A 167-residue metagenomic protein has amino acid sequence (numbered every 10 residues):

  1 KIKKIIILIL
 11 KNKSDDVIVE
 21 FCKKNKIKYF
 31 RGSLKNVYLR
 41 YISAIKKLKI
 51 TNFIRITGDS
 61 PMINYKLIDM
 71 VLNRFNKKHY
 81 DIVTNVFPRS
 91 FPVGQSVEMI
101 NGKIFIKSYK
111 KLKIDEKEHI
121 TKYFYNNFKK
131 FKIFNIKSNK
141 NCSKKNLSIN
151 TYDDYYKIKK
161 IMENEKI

Functional and structural regions predicted by a protein language model:
K1, C22, F124-Y125: Hydrophobic C-terminal alpha-helix "anchor/cap" residues
K1-N12: Short beta-strand/loop segment that forms part of the nucleotide-sugar
I5-I7, F53, I82, I133: Hydrophobic/aromatic residues located in beta-strands of well-ordered beta-sheets within soluble catalytic
I7, Y29-R31, N135: A structural preference for short, hydrophobic beta-strand core positions in alpha/beta folds
K11-N76: Short phosphate-binding loop-to-helix
D16, I63-N146, D153-Y156, K160: Conserved core of the sugar-phosphate nucleotidyltransferase
K160-I167: Left-handed beta-helix
